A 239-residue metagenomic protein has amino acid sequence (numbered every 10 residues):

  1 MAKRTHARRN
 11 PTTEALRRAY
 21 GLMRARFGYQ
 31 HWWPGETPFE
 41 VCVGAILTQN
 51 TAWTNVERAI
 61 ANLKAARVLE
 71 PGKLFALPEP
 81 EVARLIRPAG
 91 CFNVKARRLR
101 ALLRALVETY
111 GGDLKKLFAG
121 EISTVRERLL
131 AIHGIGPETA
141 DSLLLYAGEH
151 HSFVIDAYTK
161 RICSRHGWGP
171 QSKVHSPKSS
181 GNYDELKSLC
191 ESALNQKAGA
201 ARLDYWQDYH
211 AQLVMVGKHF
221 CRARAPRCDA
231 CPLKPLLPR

Functional and structural regions predicted by a protein language model:
R4, R8-R239: Catalytic cores of DNA base-excision repair glycosylases
